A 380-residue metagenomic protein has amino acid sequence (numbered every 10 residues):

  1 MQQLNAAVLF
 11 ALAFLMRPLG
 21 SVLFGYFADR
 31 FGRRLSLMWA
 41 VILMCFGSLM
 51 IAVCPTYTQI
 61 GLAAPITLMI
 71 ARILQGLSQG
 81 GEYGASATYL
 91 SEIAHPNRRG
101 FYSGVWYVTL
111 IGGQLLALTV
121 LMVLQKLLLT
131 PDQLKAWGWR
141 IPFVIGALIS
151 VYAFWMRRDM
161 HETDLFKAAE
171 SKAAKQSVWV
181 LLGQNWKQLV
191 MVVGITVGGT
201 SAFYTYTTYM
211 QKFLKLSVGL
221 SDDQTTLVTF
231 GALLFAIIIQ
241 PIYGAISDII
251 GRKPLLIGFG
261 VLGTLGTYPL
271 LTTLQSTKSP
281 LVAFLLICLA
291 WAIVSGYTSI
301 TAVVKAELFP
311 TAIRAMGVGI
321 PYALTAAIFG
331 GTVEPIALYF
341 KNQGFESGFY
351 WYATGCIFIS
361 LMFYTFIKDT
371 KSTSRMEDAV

Functional and structural regions predicted by a protein language model:
M1-L19: Extracellular/periplasmic helix-loop-helix junction of adjacent transmembrane segments in MFS-like secondary
G20-R33, Q240-R252: Helix-to-loop junctions at the C-terminal end of transmembrane segments in multipass secondary transporters
R30-I42, I249-G260: Cytoplasmic membrane-interface "Motif A"-like loop-to-helix N-cap segments of 12-TM Major Facilitator Superfamily
I42-G61, V261-T277: C-terminal ends and interior cores of transmembrane alpha-helices in multi-pass membrane transporters/permeases
S78, G100-Q125, I149, I320-V333: Glycine-rich segments within core transmembrane alpha-helices of 12-TM secondary carriers
A153-M160, V304, T354-V380: Multi-pass alpha-helical transporter architecture, strongest for 12-TM Major Facilitator/SLC carriers used
W186-F235, F329-E334: Extracytoplasmic gate region of multi-pass secondary transporters
K253-I300: C-terminal transmembrane helical hairpin of 12-TM major facilitator-type secondary transporters
